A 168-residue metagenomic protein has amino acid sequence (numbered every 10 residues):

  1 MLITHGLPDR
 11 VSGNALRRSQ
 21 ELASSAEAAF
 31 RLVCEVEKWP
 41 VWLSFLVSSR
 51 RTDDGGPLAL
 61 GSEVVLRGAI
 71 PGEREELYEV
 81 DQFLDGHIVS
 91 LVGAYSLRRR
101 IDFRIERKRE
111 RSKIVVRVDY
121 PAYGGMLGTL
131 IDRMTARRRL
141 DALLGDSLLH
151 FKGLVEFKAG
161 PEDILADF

Functional and structural regions predicted by a protein language model:
M1-D54: Hydrophobic ligand-binding cavity/cleft-lining segments
I3, V41, R50-R100, K108-R109 (+1 more regions): Glycine-rich portal/gate segments that line the openings of hydrophobic small-molecule binding cavities
A15, S19-A26, E73, S90-V92 (+4 more regions): A general secondary-structure boundary signal
S19-A23, E79, R104: Generic structural detector for well-ordered beta-strands
S25, K38, G72, L97 (+1 more regions): Short phosphate-engaging motifs
V92-D146, E162-L165: Beta-strand/loop substructures that line and gate deep hydrophobic ligand-binding cavities in soluble
